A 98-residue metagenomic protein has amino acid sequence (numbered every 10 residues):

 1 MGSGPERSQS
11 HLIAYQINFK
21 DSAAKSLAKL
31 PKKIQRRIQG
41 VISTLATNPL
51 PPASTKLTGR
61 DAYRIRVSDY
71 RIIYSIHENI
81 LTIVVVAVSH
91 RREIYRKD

Functional and structural regions predicted by a protein language model:
M1-I17, S22-K29, K33-R36, V67 (+1 more regions): Enriched for short, Lys/Arg-rich terminal
V41-R66: A short, surface-exposed loop/turn module that caps and links secondary-structure elements
